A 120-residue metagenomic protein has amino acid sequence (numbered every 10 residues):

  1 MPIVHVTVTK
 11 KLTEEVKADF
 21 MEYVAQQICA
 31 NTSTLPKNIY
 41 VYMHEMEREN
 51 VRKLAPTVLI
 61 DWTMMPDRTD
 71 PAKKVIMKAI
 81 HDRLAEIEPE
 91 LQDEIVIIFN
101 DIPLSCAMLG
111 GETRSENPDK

Functional and structural regions predicted by a protein language model:
P2-K120: A domain-level signal for the structural core that forms small-molecule/cofactor-binding pockets and catalytic centers
